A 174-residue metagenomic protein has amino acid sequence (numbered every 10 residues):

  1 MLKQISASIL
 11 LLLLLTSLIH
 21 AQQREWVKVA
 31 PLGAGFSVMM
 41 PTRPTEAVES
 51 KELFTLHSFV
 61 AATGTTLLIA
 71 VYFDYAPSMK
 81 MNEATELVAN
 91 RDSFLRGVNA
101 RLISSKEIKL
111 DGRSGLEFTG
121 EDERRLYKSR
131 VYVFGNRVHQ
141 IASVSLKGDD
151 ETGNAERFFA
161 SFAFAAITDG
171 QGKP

Functional and structural regions predicted by a protein language model:
M1-I9: Bacterial N-terminal signal peptides that target proteins for export
S8-S17: Bacterial N-terminal signal peptides
I19-A21: Boundary at the C-terminal end of the N-terminal hydrophobic targeting segment
W26-V27: Short helix/turn-capping signatures at newly exposed starts of structured segments
A30-F59, R91-F134: Signature of long, low-cysteine stretches enriched in small and polar/charged residues
L32, T42-T45, T85-R101, H139-P174: Surface-exposed amphipathic alpha-helical segments
S58-E86, Q140-A142: A short acidic-to-branched-hydrophobic micro-motif
Y75-S78, R124-R125, L146-D149: Solvent-exposed loop/turn segments at secondary-structure junctions within structured extracellular/periplasmic domains
